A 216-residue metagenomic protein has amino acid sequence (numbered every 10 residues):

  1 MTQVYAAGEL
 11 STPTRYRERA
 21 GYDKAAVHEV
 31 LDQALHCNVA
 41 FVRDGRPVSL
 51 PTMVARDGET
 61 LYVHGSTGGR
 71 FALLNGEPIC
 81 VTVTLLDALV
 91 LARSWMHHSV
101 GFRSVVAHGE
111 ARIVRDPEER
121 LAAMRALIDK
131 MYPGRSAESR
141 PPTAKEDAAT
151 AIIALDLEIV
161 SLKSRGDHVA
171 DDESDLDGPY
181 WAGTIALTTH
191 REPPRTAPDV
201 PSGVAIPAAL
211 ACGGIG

Functional and structural regions predicted by a protein language model:
M1-L10, E119-G216: C-terminal edge-of-domain segments
V4-Y62: An N-terminal domain-cap segment
A7, T67-A126: Short, structured beta-strand-loop surface elements
L35, L50, E59, N75-I79 (+3 more regions): A generic structural signal for short beta-strands and their flanking turns/coil linkers
N38-V42, R93-W95, A111-D116, S136-A144: Short helix-to-loop capping/linker segments positioned immediately adjacent to catalytic or ligand/cofactor-binding
D44-P47, V54-Y62, T67-R70, L85-L89 (+1 more regions): Short, charged/polar surface micro-motifs in flexible loops or helix N-caps
V54, G109-A111, I153-L157: A structural signal for short, well-ordered beta-strand segments
L61-H64, V81-V83, V105-A107, I153-A154 (+1 more regions): Short hydrophobic-aromatic micro-motifs
